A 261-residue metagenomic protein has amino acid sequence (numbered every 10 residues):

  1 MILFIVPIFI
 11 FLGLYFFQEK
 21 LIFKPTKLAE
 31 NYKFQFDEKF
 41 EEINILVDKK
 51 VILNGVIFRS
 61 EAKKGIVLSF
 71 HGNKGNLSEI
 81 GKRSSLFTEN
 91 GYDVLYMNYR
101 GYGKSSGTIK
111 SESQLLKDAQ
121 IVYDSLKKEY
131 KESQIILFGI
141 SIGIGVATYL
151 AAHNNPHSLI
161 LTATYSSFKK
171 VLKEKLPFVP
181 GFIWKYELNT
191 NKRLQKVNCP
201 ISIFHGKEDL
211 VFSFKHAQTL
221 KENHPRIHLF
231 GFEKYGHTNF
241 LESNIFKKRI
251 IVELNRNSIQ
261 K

Functional and structural regions predicted by a protein language model:
I2-L46: An N-terminal hydrophobic leader/cap segment in hydrolases
D48-S125: Membrane-embedded segments
Y130-S141: Alpha/beta-hydrolase fold nucleophile elbow
I144-C199: Hydrolase active-site cap/lid region
V197, I203-H205, D209: Short beta-strand/loop motif that positions the catalytic acidic residue of the alpha/beta-hydrolase fold
L210-H216: Conserved alpha/beta-hydrolase "acid-adjacent" motif
Y235-I245: Catalytic histidine-centered segment of alpha/beta-hydrolase-like enzymes
N244-K261: Catalytic active-site module of serine/aspartate enzymes centered on a nucleophile-bearing elbow/loop
